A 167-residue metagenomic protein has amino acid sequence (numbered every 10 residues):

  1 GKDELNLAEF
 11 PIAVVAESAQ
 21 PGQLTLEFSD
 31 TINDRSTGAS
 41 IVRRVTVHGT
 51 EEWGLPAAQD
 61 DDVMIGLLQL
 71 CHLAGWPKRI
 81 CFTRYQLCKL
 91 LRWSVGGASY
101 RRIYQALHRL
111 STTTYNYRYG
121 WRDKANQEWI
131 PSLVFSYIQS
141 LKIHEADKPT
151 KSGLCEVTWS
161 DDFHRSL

Functional and structural regions predicted by a protein language model:
G1-L167: Charged, alpha-helix-forming regions
